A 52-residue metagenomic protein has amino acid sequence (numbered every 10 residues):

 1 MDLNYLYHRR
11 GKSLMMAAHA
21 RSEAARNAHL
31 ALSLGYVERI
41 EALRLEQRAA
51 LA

Functional and structural regions predicted by a protein language model:
M1-A52: Long, non-catalytic architectural segments outside compact domain cores
